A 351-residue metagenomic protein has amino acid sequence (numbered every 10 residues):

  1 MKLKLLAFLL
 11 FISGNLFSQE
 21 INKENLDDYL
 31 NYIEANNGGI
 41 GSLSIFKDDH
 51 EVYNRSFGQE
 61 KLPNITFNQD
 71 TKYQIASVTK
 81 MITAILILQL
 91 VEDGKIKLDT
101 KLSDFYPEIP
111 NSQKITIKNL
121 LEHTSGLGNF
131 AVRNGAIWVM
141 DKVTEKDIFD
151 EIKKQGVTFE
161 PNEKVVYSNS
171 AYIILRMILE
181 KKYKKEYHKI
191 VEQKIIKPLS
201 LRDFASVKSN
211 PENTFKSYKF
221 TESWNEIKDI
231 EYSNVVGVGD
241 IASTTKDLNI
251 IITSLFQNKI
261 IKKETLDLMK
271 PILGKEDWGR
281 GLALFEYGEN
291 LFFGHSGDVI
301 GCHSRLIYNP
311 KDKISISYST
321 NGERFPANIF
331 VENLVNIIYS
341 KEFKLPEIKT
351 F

Functional and structural regions predicted by a protein language model:
M1-I21: Bacterial Sec-dependent N-terminal signal peptides
S18-E34, F220, S340-F351: Sec-dependent signal peptide cleavage junction
I21-Y73, K95-T100: Short, conserved catalytic-motif segment at the N-terminal edge
L30, L43, D49, T71-D99 (+3 more regions): Active-site SXXK
K97-S112, K197-L199: Short, glycine/proline-biased beta-turn/loop segments that scaffold the active-site neighborhood
Q113-I300, S304: Short, surface-exposed loop or secondary-structure junction motifs that flank catalytic or metal-binding residues
G288, E323-F351: Short, gly/Ser/Thr-rich active-site loops of penicillin-recognizing serine hydrolases
G294, R305-I307, D312-G322: Short, well-ordered beta-strand elements
